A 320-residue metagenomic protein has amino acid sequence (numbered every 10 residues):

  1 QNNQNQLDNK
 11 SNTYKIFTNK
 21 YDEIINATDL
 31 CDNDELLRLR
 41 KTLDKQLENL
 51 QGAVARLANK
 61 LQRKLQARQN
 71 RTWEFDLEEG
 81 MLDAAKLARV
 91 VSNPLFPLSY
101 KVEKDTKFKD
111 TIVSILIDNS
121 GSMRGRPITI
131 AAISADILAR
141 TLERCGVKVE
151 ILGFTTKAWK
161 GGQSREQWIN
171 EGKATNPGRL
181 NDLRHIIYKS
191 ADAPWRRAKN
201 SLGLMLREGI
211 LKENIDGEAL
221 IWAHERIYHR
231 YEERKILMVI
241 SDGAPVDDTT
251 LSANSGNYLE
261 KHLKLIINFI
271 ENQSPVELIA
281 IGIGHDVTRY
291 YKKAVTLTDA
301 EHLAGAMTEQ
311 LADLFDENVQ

Functional and structural regions predicted by a protein language model:
Q1-Q320: Acidic, glycine-rich A-domain
